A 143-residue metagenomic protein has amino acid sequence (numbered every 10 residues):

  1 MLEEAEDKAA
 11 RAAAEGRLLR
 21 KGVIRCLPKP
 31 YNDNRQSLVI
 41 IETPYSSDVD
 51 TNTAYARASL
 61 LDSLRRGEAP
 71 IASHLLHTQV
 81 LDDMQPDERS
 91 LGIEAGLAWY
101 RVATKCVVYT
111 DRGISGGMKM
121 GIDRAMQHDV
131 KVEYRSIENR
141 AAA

Functional and structural regions predicted by a protein language model:
M1-A143: Conserved catalytic or regulatory cores that recognize and/or transform ribose-phosphate-containing ligands
